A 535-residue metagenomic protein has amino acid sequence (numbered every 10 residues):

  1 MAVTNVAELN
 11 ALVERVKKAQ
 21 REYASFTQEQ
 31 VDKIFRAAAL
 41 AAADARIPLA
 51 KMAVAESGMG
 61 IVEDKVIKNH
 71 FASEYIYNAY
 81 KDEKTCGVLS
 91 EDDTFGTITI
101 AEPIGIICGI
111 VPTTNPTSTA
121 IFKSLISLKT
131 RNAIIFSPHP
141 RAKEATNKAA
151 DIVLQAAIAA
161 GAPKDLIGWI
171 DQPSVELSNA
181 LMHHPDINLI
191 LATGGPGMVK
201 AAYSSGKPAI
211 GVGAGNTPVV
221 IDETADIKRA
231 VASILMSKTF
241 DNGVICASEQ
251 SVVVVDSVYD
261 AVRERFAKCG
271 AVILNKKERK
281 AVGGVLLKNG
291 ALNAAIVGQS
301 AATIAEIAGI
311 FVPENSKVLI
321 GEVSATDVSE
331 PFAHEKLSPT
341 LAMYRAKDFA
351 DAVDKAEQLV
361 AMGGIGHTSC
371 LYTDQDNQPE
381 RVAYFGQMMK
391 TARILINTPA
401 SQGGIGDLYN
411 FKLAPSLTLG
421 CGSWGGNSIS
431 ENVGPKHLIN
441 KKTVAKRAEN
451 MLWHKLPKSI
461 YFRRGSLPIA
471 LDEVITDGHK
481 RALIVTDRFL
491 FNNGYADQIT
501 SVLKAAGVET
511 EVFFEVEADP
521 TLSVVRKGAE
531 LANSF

Functional and structural regions predicted by a protein language model:
M1-I98, I126, K268: N-terminal Rossmann-like NAD(P)+-binding subdomain of aldehyde/semialdehyde dehydrogenases
V3, I121, V199-D327: ALDH superfamily catalytic-core signature
A24, I310-N450: Conserved C-terminal structural/oligomerization subdomain of aldehyde/semialdehyde dehydrogenase
S25-E29, P163-L166, N242-C246, V272-V282 (+4 more regions): Flexible, glycine/charged-enriched surface loops at secondary-structure junctions
T85-R229: Rossmann-like NAD(P) dinucleotide-binding subdomain of oxidoreductase/dehydrogenase enzymes
E449-T510: An N-terminal, well-structured beta->alpha segment
F491-F535: N-terminal small/polar loop signature for handling phosphorylated ligands or for N-terminal nucleophile
